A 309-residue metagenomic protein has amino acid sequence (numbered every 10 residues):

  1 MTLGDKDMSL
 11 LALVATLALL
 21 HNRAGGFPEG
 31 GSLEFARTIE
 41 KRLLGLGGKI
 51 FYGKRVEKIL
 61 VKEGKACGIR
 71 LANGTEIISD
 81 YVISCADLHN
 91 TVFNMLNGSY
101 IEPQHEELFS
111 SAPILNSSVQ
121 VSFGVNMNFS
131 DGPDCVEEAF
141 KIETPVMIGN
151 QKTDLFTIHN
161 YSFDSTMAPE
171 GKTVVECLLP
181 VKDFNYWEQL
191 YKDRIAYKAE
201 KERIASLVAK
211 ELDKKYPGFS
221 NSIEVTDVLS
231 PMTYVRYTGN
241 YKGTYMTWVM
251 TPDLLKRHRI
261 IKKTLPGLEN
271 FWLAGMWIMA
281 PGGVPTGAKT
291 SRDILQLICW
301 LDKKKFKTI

Functional and structural regions predicted by a protein language model:
M1-K6, A18-L19, G218-A280: A glycine-rich dinucleotide-binding beta-alpha-beta segment and adjacent secondary-structure elements that constitute
M1-L46, G53, Y237-L254: Active-site/ligand-binding neighborhood in enzyme catalytic cores
F27, E57-E170: Mid-domain catalytic core of redox enzymes that form a hydrophobic substrate pocket/lid adjacent to a catalytic redox
K49-I50, K54-C67, V228-N240: Beta-rich nucleic-acid/ligand-interaction surfaces
R55, V61, W300-I309: Active-site-proximal substrate-binding core of FAD-dependent oxidoreductases
I83, F123, C177, L212 (+3 more regions): Hydrophobic, well-ordered secondary-structure elements that form the walls of internal hydrophobic environments
N126-M232: C-terminal segments that line or cap access tunnels to active or ligand-binding sites in enzymes and enzyme-associated
M276-C299: A conserved FAD-binding loop/helix module that cradles the flavin
